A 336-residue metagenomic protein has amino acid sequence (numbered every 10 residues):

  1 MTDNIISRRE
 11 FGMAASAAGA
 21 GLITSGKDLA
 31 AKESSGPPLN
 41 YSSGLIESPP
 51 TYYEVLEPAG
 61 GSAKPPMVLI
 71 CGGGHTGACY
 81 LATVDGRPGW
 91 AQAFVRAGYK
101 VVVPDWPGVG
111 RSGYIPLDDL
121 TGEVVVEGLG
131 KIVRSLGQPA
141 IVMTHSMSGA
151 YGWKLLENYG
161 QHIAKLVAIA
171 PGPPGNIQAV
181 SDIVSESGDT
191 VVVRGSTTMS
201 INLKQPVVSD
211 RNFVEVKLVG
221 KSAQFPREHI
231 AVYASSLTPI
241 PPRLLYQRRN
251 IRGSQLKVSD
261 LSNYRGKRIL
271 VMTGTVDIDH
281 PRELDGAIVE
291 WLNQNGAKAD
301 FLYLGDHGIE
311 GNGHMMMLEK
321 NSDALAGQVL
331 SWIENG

Functional and structural regions predicted by a protein language model:
T2-A18: N-terminal secretory signal peptides and thylakoid transit peptides that target proteins across membranes
E33-G60: N-terminal cap/lid segment of alpha/beta-hydrolase-fold proteins
G61-S62, M67-R96: Short, surface-exposed "cap/lid" segments of acyl-processing enzymes
R87-G113: Conserved alpha/beta-hydrolase
E123-A140: Conserved acidic catalytic loop of the alpha/beta-hydrolase fold
P139-I177: Conserved hydrolase catalytic core segment
I183-A297: Alpha/beta-hydrolase
G305-G336: Catalytic active-site module of serine/aspartate enzymes centered on a nucleophile-bearing elbow/loop
